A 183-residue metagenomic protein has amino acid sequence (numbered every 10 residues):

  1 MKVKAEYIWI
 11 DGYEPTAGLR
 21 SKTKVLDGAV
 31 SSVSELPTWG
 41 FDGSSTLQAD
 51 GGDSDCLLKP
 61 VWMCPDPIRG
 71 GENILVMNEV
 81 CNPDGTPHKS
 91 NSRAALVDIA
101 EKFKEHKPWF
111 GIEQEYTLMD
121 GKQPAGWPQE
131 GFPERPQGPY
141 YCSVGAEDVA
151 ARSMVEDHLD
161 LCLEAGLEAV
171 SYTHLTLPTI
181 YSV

Functional and structural regions predicted by a protein language model:
M1-L175: Glycine-rich, acidic/polar active-site loops that bind/position phosphate-bearing ligands
H174-V183: Single conserved hydrophobic/aromatic residue that forms the stacking wall/gate of nucleotide- or nucleobase-binding
